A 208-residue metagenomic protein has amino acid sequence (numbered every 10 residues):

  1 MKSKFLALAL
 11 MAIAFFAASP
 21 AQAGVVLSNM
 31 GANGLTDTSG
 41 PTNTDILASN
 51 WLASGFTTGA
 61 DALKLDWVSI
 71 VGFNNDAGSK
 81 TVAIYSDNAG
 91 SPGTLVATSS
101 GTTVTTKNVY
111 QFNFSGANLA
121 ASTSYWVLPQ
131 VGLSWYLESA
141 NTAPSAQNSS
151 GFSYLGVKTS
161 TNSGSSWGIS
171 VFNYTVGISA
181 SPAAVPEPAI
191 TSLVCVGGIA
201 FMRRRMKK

Functional and structural regions predicted by a protein language model:
M1-L8: Bacterial N-terminal signal peptides that target proteins for export
A9-F16: Bacterial N-terminal signal peptides
S19-A23: Sec/Tat signal peptide C-region and signal peptidase I cleavage site
V25-S39, D76, L119-A121, P129-A183: Short, surface-exposed beta-strand/loop patches at domain edges that form aromatic-rich interfacial subsites
I46-G59, Y110: Short beta-strands within extracellular/lumenal beta-sheet-rich domains
G59-W67: Extended extracellular/luminal ectodomain segments enriched in beta-structured repeat modules
N74-S153: Aromatic- and Gly/Pro-enriched, solvent-exposed loop/edge beta-strand patches characteristic of beta-rich domains
P186-R204: A short, hydrophobic C-terminal helix/tail in secreted or cell-surface proteins
